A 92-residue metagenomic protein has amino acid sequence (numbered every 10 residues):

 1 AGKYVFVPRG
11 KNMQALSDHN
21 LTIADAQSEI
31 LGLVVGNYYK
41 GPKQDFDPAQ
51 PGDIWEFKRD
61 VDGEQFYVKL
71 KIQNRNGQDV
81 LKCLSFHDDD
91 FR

Functional and structural regions predicted by a protein language model:
A1-P51: Compact soluble domain cores
G2-Y4, Q44, W55, E64 (+1 more regions): Short non-domain terminal segments
V5-V7, V34-V35, V61, V68 (+1 more regions): Extended aliphatic helical segments
D47-Q73: Basic/aromatic recognition patch in beta-strand/loop cores that engages polyanionic ligands
Q65-R92: Enriched for short, Lys/Arg-rich terminal
